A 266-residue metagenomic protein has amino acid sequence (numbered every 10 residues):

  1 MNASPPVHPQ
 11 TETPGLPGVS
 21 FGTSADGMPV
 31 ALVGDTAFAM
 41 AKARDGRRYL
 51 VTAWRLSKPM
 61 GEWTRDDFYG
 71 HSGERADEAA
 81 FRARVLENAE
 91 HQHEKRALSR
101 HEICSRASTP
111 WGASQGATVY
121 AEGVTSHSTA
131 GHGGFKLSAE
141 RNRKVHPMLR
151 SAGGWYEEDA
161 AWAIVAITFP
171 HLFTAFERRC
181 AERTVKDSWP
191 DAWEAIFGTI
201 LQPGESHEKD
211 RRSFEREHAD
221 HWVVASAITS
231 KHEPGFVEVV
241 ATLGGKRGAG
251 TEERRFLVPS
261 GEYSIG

Functional and structural regions predicted by a protein language model:
P6-E90, A225-G266: N-terminal accessory interaction module
D66-A80, D159-P203, F256-G266: Short, compact, well-ordered microdomains
R75-G116, F197-D220: Surface-exposed beta-loop interaction hotspot
R106-L137: Charged, low-complexity intrinsically disordered regulatory segments in eukaryotic signaling
A117-T118, T125-T129, R143-A152, C180-P203: A solvent-exposed interaction/effector surface
H127-R150, G244-R255: A short, structured beta-strand/loop element
S151-D159: Short, charged/polar micro-motifs that form catalytic or ligand-binding hotspots
A195-H232, V240, F256-V258, Y263: Ubiquitin-like/PB1-type beta-grasp interaction modules and other compact soluble beta-rich domains
